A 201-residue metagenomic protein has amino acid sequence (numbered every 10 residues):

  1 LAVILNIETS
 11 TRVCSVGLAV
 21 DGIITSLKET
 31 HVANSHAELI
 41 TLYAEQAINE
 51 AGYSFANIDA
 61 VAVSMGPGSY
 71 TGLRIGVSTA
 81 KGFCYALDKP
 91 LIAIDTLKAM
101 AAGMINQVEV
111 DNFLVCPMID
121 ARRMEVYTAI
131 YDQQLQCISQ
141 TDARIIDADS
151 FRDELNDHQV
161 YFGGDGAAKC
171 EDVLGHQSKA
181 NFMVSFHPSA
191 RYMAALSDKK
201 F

Functional and structural regions predicted by a protein language model:
L1-M65: N-terminal beta-alpha supersecondary unit
I23, P90-H187: Surface "functional belts" at beta-alpha junctions
I40, A44-A47, A51, M100-M104 (+3 more regions): Generic hydrophobic alpha-helical segments
N49-A56, Y85-I94, E109-V110: Phosphate-handling active-site elements
A62-T96: DPxDG-like acidic metal-binding loop motif
A86, G103-Q107, L196-K200: Active-site catalytic microenvironments for nucleophilic, acid-base chemistry
M183-F201: Glycine-rich phosphate-binding/hydrolytic loop that grips phosphoryl groups
